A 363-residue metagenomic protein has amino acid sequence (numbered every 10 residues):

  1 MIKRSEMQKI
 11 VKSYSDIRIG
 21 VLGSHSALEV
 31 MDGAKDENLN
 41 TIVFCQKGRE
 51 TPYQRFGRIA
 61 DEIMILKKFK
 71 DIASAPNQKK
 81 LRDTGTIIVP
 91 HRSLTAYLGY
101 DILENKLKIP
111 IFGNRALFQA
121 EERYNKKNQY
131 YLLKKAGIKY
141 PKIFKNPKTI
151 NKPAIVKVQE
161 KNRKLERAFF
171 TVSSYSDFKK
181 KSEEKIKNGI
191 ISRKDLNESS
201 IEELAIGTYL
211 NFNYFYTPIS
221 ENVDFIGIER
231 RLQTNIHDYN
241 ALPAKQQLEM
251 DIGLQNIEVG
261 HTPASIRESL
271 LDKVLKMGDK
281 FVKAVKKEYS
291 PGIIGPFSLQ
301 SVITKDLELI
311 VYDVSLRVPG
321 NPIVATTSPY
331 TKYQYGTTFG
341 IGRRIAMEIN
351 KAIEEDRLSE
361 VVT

Functional and structural regions predicted by a protein language model:
S5-V43: A short, flexible N-terminal coil/short beta segment enriched in small residues
V21-S24, C45, P90-R92, V158 (+2 more regions): Short His-Asn-centered micro-motif
A27-D32, T51-P52, K164: Short N-terminal binding/cap micro-motifs at the start of the first secondary-structure element
Q46-A154, V158-R163: Conserved N-proximal alpha/beta basic substrate-recognition cap immediately N-terminal to, or forming the N-lobe
L133, N151-V172, I190-G207: ATP-grasp fold ATP-binding core
K179-I257, H261-K273, M277, F281 (+3 more regions): Phosphate-binding site of ATP-dependent enzymes
P263-T363: ATP-dependent carboxylate activation and anion-phosphoryl transfer catalytic cores that bind Mg-ATP to form
